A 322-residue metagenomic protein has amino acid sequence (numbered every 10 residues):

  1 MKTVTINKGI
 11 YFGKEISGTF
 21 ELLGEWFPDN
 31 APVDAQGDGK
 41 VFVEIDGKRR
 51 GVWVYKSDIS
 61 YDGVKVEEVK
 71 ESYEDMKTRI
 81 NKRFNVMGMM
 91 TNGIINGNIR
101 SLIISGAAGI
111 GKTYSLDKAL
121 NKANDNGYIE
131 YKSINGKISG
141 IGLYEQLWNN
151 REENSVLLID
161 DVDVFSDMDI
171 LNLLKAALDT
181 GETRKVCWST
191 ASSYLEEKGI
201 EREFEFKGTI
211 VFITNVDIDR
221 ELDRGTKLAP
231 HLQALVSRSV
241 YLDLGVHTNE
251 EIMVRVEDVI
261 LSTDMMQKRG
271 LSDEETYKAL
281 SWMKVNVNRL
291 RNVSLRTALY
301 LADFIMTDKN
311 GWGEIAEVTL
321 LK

Functional and structural regions predicted by a protein language model:
M1-V69: N-terminal accessory interaction module
V66-G97: N-terminal pre-Walker A segment at the start of P-loop NTPase domains
N96-L116: Walker A/P-loop nucleotide-binding motif
I110, K122-S155, D163-D167: AAA+/P-loop NTPase substrate/partner-engagement loops
D161, S189-K198, K207-G225, G245-V246: A short beta-strand-to-loop transition that corresponds to the Sensor-1 phosphate-sensing loop of AAA+ P-loop ATPases
M168-F206, N215: Conserved catalytic/switch belt of AAA+ P-loop NTPases
D223-H247: A short helix-turn-beta junction within AAA+ P-loop NTPase domains corresponding to the substrate/partner-engaging
N249-L321: Conserved AAA+ ATPase small/helical "lid" subdomain
